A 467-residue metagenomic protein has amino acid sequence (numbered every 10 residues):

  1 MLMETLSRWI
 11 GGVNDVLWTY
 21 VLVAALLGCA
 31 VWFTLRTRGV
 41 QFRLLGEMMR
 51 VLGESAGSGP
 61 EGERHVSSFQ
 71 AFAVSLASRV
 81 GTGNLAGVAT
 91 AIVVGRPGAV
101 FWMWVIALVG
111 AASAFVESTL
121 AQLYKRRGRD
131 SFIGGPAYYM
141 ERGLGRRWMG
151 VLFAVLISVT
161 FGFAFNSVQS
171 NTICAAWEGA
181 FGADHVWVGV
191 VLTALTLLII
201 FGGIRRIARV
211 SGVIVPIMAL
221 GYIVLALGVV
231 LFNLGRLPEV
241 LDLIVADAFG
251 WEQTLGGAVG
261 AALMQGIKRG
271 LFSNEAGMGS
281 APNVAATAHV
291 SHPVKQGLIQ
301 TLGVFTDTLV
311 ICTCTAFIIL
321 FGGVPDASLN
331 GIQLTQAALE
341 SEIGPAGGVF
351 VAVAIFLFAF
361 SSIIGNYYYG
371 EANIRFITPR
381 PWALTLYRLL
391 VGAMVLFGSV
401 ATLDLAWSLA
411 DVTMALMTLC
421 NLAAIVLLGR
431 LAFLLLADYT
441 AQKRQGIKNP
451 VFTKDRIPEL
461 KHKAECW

Functional and structural regions predicted by a protein language model:
M1-T82, V93-G98, G110, V426-W467: N-terminal alpha-helical transmembrane segments of multi-pass membrane transport and channel/translocase proteins
T5-L6, R36-Q41, G83-V88, P97 (+6 more regions): Transmembrane helix-loop junctions in multi-pass membrane proteins
V23-G28, V66-A73, R146-T160, V190-V191 (+4 more regions): Select transmembrane alpha-helical segments in multipass membrane proteins
A25-W32, T37-M49, N171-W177, D184-F232 (+2 more regions): Membrane-interface loop-to-helix entry segments
C29-T34, I106-D130, P136-A137, E141-I200 (+1 more regions): Helix-loop-helix module between adjacent transmembrane segments
G39-V66, T90-I92, R96-V100, W104 (+4 more regions): Flexible loop linkers connecting adjacent transmembrane helices in multi-pass alpha-helical membrane transporters
G59-V93, L120-L123, R129-A137, E141 (+2 more regions): Alpha-helical membrane segments and immediately flanking helix-loop junctions that form or couple to the substrate/ion
F115-Y124, R129, L225-L243, G257 (+2 more regions): Extracellular/periplasmic helix-exit of transmembrane alpha-helices
